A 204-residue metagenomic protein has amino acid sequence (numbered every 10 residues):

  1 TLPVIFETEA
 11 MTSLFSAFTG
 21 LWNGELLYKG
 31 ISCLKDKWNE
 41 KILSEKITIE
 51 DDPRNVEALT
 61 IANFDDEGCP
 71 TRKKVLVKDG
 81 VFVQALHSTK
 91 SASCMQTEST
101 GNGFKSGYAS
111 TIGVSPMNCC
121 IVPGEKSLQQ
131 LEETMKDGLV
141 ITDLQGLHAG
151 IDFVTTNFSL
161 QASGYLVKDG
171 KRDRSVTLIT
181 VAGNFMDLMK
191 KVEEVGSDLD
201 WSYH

Functional and structural regions predicted by a protein language model:
T1-H204: N-terminal small-residue-enriched
